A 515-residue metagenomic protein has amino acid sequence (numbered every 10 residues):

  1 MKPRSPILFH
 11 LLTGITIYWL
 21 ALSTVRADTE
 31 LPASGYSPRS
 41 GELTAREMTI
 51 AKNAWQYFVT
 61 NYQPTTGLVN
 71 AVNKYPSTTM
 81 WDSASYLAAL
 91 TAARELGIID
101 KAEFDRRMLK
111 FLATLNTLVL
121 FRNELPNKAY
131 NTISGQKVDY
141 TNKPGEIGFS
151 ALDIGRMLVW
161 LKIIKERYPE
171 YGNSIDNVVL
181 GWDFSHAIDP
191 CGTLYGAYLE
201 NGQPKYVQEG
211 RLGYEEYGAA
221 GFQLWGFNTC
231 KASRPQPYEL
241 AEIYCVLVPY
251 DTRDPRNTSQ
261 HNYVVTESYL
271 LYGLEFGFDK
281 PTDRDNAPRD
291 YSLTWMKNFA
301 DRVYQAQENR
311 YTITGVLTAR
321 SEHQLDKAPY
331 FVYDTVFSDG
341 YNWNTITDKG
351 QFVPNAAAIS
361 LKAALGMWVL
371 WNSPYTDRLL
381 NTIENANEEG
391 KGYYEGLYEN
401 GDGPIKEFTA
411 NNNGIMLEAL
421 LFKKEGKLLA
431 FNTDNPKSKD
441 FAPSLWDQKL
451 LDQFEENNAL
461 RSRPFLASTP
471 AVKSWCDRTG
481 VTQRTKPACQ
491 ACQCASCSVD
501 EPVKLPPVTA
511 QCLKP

Functional and structural regions predicted by a protein language model:
K2-L12: Bacterial N-terminal signal peptides that target proteins for export
S5-I7, T29, P487: Sequence-pattern detector for short linear motifs and compositional/periodic biases rather than a specific fold
H10-A21: Bacterial N-terminal signal peptides
S23-R26: Sec/Tat signal peptide C-region and signal peptidase I cleavage site
D28-G480, C512: Ser/Thr/Asn(+Pro)-rich, low-complexity disordered segments
R478-P515: Extracellular/cell-surface secretome signature
